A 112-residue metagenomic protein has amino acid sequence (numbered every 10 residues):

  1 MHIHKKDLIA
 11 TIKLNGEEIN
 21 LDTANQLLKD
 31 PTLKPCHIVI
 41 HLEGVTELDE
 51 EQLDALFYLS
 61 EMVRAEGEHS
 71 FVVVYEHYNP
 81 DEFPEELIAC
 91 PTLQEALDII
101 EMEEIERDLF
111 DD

Functional and structural regions predicted by a protein language model:
H2-D112: Amphipathic, Lys/Arg-enriched alpha-helical "gate/interface" segment within cytosolic domains that mediates
